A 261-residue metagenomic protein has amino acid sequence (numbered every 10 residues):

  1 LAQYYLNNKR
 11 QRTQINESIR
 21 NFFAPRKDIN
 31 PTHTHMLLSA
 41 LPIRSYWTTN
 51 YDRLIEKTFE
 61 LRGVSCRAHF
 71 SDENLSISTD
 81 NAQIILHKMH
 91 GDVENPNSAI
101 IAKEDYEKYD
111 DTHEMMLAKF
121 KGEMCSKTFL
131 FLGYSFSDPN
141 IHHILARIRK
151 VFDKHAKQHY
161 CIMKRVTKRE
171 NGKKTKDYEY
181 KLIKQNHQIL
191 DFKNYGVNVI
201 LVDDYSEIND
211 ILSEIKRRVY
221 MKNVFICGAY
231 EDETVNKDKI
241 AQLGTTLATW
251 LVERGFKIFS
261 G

Functional and structural regions predicted by a protein language model:
L1-S39, R44-W47, D52-I55, F59-G63 (+1 more regions): Gly/serine-rich nucleotide phosphate-binding loop at the start of the catalytic core of nucleotide/ADP-ribose-handling
R12-E17, I84-E104, Y109: A charged nuclease-like catalytic/ligand-binding cleft shared by nucleic-acid processing domains
K27, H33, L38-P42, R62-R67 (+3 more regions): SIR2/sirtuin-family catalytic core signature
L37, S45, T49, L54 (+3 more regions): Basic, glycine-enriched DNA-binding surface that flanks or lies within the catalytic cores of DNA
T58-E60, N97-K103, I141-L145, D238-K239: A short secondary-structure junction signal
H90-G91, M163-V166, F225-E231: Short loop/turn segments at strand-loop or loop-helix junctions that form parts of catalytic or ligand-binding pockets
K103-K119, I144: Active-site glycine-rich loop that binds ribose-phosphate moieties when present
Y220-G261: Glycine-rich beta-alpha loop segments
